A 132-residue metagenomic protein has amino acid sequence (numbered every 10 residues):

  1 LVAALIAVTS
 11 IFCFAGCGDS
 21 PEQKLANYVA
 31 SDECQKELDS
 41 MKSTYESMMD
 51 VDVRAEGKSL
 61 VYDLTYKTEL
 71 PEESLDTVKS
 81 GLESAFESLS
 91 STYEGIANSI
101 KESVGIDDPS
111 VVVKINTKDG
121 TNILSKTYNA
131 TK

Functional and structural regions predicted by a protein language model:
L1-A3: Bacterial N-terminal signal peptides that target proteins for export
F12-G16: C-terminal motif of bacterial Sec signal peptides marking the signal peptidase cleavage site
G18-S20: Bacterial signal peptide processing site
L25-V29: Disulfide-bonded cysteine-rich modules in secreted/extracellular proteins, activating on the conserved Cys frameworks
S31-Q35, M41-E69, N98-K132: Polar/charged, Gly/Pro-rich intrinsically disordered segments
E37-D39, E72-V104: Short, non-transmembrane amphipathic alpha-helical segments
